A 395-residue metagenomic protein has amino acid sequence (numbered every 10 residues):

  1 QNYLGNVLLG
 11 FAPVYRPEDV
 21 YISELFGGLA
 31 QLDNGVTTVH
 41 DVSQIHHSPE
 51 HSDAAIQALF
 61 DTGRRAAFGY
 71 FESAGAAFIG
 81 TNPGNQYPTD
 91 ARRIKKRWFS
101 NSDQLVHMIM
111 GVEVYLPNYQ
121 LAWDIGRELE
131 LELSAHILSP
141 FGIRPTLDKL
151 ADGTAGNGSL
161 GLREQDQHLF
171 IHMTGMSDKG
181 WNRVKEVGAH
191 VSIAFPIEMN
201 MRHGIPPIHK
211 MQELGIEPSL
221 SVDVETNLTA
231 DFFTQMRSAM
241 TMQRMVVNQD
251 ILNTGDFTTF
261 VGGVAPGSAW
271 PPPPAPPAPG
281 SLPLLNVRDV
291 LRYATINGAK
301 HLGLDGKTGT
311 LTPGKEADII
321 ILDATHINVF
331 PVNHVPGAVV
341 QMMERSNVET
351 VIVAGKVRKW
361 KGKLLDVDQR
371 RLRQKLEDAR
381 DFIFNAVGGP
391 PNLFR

Functional and structural regions predicted by a protein language model:
Q1-V20, G75-P88, F141-Q167, V187-H190 (+2 more regions): Active-site gating loops and adjacent loop-to-helix segments of metal-dependent hydrolytic enzymes
Q1-V42, H46-R64, P88-N101, E377-A379: Alpha-helical scaffold segments that flank or form the walls of functional sites
G35, L59, M110, F170 (+9 more regions): Divalent metal-coordination and catalytic microenvironments
E50-W181: Metal-coordinating catalytic core of metallo-dependent amide/deamination hydrolases
L162, I208-H326, M342-M343: His/Asp/Glu-enriched, well-ordered alpha-helical/loop segment that forms or immediately abuts the divalent-metal
K179, R183-V224: A conserved active-site cap/scaffold subdomain adjacent to cofactor or substrate pockets
P266-A269, R288-R395: Active-site microenvironment of metallo-dependent hydrolases
